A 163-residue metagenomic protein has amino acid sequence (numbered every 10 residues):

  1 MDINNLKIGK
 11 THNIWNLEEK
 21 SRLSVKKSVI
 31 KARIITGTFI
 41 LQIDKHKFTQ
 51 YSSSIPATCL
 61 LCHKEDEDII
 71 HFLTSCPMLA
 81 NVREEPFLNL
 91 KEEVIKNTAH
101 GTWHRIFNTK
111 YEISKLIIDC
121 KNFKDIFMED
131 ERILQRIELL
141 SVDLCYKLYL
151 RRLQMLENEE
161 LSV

Functional and structural regions predicted by a protein language model:
D2-V163: Family-specific functional microsites
